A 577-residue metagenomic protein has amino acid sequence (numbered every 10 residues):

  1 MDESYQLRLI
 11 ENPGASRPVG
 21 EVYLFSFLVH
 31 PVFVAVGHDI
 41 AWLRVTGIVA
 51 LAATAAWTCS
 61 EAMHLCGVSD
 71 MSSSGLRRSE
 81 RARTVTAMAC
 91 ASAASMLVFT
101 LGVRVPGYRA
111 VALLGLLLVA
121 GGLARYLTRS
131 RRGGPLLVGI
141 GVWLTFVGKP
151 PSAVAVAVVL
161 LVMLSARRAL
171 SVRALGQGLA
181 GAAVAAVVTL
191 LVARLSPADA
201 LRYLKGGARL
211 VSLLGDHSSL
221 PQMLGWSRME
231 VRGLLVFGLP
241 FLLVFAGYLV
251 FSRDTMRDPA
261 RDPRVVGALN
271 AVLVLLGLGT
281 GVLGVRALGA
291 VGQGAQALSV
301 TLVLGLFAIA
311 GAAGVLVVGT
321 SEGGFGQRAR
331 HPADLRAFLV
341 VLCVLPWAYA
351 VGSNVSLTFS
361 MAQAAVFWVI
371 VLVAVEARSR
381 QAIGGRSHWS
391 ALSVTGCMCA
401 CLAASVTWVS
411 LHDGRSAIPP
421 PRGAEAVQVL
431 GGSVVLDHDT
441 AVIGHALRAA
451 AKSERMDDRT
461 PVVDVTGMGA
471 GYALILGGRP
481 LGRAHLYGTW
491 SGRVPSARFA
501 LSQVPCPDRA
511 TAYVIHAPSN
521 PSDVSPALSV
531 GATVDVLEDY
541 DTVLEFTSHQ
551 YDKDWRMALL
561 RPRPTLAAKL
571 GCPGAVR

Functional and structural regions predicted by a protein language model:
M1-R8, S16-V32, H38-A41: Extracytoplasmic catalytic/substrate-binding loops of multi-pass membrane glycan-assembly enzymes
V45-R81: Transmembrane-helix motifs of polytopic, lipid-linked glycan transferases
V98, V111-R129, G134-V142: Specific aromatic-rich, kink-prone transmembrane helix
G102-A112: Short acidic/glycine- and proline-prone juxtamembrane loop motifs at membrane-interface regions of multi-pass membrane
R125, A155-V187, P221-Q222, V250: Perimembrane helix-loop-helix junctions
G133-P150, V156-L161, A182-T189, L342-V351: Membrane-interface alpha helices of multi-pass inner-membrane proteins
A404-S491, T511-D523, H549-D552: Short periplasmic/luminal acceptor-recognition loop of GT-C membrane glycosyltransferases, typified by
T511-R577: Aromatic/acidic, Gly/Pro-rich catalytic loop(s) in extracytoplasmic/lumenal soluble domains of multi-pass membrane
